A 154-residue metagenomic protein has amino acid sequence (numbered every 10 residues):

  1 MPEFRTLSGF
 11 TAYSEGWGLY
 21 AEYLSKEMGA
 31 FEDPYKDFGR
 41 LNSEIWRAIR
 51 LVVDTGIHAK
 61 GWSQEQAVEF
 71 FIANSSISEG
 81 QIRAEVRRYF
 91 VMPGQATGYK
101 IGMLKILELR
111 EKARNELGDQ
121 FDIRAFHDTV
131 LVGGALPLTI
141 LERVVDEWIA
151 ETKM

Functional and structural regions predicted by a protein language model:
M1-M154: N-terminal maturation segment of proteins
